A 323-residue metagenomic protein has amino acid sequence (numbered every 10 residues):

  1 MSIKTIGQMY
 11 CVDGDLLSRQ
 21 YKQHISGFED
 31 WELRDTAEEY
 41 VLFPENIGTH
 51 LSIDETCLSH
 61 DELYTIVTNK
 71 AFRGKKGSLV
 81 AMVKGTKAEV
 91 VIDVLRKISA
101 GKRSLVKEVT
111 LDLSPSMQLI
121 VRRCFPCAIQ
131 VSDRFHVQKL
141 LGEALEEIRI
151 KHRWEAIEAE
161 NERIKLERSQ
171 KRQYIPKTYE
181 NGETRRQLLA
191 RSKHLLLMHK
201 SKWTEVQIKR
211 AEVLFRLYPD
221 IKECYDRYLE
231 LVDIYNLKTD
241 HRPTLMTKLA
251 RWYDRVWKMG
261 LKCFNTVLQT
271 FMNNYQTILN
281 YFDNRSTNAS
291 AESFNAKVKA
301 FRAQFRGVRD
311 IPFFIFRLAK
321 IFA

Functional and structural regions predicted by a protein language model:
S2-K22: Short, basic interhelical loop/turn and adjoining N-cap of the next helix at nucleic-acid- or acidic-partner-contacting
K4, G85, N236, M246 (+4 more regions): Acidic, glycine-enriched active-site microenvironments
I6, H50-T56, V109-D112, S132-H136 (+2 more regions): Short, conserved catalytic/metal-binding motifs centered on acidic residues
S18-E108, P115-I120: RNase H-like nuclease fold core
D112-S116, V121-L166, E292: Conserved beta-strand -> loop -> alpha-helix junction used to position metal-binding or nucleic-acid-contacting
E155-Y174, R309-A323: Charge-dense polyanion-binding interfaces
I175-G260: Helix-loop elements that line ligand-binding/catalytic pockets
Y253-A323: Basic, amphipathic alpha-helical segments enriched in Lys/Arg and hydrophobic/aromatic residues
